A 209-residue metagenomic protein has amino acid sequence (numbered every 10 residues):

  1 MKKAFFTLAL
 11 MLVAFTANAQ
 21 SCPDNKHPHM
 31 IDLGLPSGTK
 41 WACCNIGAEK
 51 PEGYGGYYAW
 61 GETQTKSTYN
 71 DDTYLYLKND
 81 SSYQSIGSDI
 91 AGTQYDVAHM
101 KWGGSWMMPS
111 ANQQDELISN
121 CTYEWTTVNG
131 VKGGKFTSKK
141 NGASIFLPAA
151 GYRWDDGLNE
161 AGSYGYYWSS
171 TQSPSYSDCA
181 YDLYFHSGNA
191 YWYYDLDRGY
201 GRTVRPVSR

Functional and structural regions predicted by a protein language model:
M1-S21: Bacterial Sec-dependent N-terminal signal peptides
N25-R209: C-terminal, surface-exposed recognition/capping segments
